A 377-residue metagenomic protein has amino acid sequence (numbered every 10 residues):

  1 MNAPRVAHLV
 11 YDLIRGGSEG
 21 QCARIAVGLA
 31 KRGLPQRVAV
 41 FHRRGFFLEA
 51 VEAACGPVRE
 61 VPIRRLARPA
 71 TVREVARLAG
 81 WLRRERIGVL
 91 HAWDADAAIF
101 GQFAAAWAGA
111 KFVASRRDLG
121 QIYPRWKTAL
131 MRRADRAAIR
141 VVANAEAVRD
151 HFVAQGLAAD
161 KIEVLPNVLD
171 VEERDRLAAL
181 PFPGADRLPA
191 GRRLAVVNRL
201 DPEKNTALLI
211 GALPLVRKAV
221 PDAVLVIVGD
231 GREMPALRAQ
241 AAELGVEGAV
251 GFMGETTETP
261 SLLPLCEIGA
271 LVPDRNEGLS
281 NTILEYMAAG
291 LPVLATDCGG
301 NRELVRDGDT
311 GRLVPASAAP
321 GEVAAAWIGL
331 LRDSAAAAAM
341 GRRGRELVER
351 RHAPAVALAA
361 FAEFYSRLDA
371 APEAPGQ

Functional and structural regions predicted by a protein language model:
A3, H8-R73, V164, R232: N-terminal strand-loop element at the rim of the active site of nucleotide-sugar-dependent glycosyltransferases
E19-V27, R192, V196-V220, R232-A239 (+1 more regions): A conserved mid-protein helix/loop that constitutes part of the nucleotide-sugar donor-binding site
V40, P292-A295, V305: Short hydrophobic beta-strand element within catalytic cores of glycosyltransferases and related nucleotide-activated
V113-A143, D150, Q155: A conserved, positively charged/aromatic
A147, V168: Carbohydrate-associated surface elements
E233-A236, E247-T256, L262, L313: Active-site donor-binding acidic/aromatic loop of nucleotide-activated sugar and phosphosugar transferases involved
P264-G278, L291: Acidic donor-binding loop of glycosyltransferase active sites
R302-I328, S334-A339: Change "using UDP/GDP/dTDP sugars" to "using nucleotide sugars
